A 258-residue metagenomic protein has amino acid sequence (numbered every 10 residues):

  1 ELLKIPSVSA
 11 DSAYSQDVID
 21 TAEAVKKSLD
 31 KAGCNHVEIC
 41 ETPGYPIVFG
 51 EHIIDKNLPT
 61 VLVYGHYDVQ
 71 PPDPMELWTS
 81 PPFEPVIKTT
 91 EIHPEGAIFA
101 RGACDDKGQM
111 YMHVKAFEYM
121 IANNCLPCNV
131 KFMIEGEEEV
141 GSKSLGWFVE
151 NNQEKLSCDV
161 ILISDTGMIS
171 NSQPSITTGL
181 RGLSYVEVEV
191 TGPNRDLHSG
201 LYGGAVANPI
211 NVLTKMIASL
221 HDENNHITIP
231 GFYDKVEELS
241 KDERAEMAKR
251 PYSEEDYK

Functional and structural regions predicted by a protein language model:
E1-M75: N-terminal helical capping/dimerization or prosegment-like subdomains of hydrolases acting on amide or phosphate bonds
K4, D30-K31, A122, E150-E154 (+2 more regions): Generic secondary-structure signature for well-ordered alpha-helical cores
K4, F83-I92, E189-R195: Short connector loops/turns at beta-strand edges and beta->alpha or beta->beta junctions
L58-K131: Active-site metal-coordination/substrate-binding segment of hydrolases, especially metallo-dependent peptidases
K107-N123, S142-V149, P209-S219: Active-site-proximal alpha-helical scaffold in enzymes
P127-A207: Histidine/acidic-residue-rich, glycine-tolerant segments that coordinate divalent metal ions
I169, T178, S199-K258: Acidic-enriched catalytic cores of C-N bond-cleaving enzymes acting on peptides and small amides
